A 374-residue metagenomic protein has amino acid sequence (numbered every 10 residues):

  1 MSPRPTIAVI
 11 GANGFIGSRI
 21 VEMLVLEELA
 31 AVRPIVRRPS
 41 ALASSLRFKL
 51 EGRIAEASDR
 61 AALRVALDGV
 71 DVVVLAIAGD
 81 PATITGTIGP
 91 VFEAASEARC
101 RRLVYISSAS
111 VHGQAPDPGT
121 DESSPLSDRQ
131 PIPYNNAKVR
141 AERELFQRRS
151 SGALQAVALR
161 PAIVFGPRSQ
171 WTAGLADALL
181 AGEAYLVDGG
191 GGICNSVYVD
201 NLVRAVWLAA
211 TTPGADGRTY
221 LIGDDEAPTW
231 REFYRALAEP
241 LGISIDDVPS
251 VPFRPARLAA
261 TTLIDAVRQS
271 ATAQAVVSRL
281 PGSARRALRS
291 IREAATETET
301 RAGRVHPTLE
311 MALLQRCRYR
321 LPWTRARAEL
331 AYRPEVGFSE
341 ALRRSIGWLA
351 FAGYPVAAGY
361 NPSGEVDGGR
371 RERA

Functional and structural regions predicted by a protein language model:
T6, L258, E297-R316, L321-E329 (+1 more regions): Amphipathic terminal alpha-helices
I7-E27: N-terminal Rossmann NAD(P)H-binding glycine-rich loop of SDR-like oxidoreductase domains
E51-D71: Conserved Rossmann-fold cofactor-binding substructure of NAD(P)-dependent oxidoreductases
V72-I106: NAD(P)-cofactor binding segment of oxidoreductase domains
P116-V164, Y185-V187: Catalytic helix-loop patch of NAD(P)-dependent Rossmann-fold dehydrogenases
V139, G152-A153, F165-G174, A209-Y220 (+1 more regions): Glycine/proline-rich active-site loop of Rossmann-fold NAD(P)-dependent oxidoreductases
G152-C194, V199, Y234-A238: NAD(P)-dependent short-chain dehydrogenase/reductase
T212-E310, R371-A374: Mid/C-terminal beta-alpha module of Rossmann-like enzyme folds, strongest in SDR-family dehydrogenases/epimerases
